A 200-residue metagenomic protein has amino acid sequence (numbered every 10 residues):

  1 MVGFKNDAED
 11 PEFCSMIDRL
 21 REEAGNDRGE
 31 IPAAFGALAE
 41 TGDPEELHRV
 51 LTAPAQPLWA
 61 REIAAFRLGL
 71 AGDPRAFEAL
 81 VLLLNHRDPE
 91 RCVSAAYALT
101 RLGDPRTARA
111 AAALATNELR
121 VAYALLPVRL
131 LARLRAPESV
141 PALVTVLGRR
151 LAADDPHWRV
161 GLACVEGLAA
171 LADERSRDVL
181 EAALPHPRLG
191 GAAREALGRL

Functional and structural regions predicted by a protein language model:
G3-R19, A39-A53, D73-N85, D104-N117 (+2 more regions): Amphipathic alpha-helical scaffolding segments comprising HEAT/armadillo-like alpha-solenoid repeats
I17-R28: HEAT-repeat alpha-solenoid elements in large eukaryotic scaffold proteins
A24, A55-P57, R87-D88, L119-R120 (+2 more regions): Short inter-helical turns and helix N-cap capping residues of alpha-solenoid HEAT/ARM repeat scaffolds
R28-I31, R61, C92, A124 (+3 more regions): Residue-level detector of extended alpha-helical repeat arrays and alpha-solenoid scaffolds
I31-A34, A64, A95, P127 (+2 more regions): Conserved hydrophobic register position within alpha-solenoid helical repeats
A34-A37, R67, A98-R101, L130 (+2 more regions): Core register positions within helices of long alpha-helical scaffolds
H157-A183: Extended alpha-helical scaffolding segments
E181-L200: Eukaryotic acidic, Ser/Thr-rich intrinsically disordered low-complexity regions
